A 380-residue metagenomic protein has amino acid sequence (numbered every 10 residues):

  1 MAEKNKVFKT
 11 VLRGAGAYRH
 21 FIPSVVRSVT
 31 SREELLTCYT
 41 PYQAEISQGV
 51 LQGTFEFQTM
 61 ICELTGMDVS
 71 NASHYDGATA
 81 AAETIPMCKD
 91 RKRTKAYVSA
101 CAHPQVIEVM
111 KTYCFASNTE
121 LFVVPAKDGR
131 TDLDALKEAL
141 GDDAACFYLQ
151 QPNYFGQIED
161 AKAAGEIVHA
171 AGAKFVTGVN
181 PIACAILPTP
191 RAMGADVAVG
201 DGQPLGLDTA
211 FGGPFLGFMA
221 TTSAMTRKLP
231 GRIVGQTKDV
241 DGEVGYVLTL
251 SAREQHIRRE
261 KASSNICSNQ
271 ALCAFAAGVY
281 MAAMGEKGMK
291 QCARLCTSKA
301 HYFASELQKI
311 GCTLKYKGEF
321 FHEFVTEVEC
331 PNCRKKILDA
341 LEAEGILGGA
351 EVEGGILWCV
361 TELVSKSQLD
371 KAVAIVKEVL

Functional and structural regions predicted by a protein language model:
M1-E56: N-terminal entrance/gating region of PLP-dependent enzymes' catalytic architecture
E3, T79-G245, G311, T326-V328 (+3 more regions): Conserved PLP-enzyme active-site core in the AAT-like
R32-A44, C62-G66, K92-R93, C114-F122 (+4 more regions): Gly-rich Lys/Arg/Thr-decorated short loops/hinges at beta-loop-alpha junctions or inter-strand turns that position
Y42-S47, C62-A82: Short loop-beta-helix segment that forms the pyridoxal 5′-phosphate
T59, P331-K336, A340-A343, V352-L380: PLP-dependent enzyme catalytic core of the Aspartate aminotransferase-like
Y97, Q291, L295, K299 (+4 more regions): Membrane-embedded transmembrane-helix bundle of lipid-linked glycan/lipid transferases
L205-I310, L314-K317: Active-site C-terminal subdomain of aminotransferase-like
Y316-H322, V352-G355: Short Gly/Ser/Thr- and Asp/Glu-enriched loop/turn motifs at secondary-structure junctions
